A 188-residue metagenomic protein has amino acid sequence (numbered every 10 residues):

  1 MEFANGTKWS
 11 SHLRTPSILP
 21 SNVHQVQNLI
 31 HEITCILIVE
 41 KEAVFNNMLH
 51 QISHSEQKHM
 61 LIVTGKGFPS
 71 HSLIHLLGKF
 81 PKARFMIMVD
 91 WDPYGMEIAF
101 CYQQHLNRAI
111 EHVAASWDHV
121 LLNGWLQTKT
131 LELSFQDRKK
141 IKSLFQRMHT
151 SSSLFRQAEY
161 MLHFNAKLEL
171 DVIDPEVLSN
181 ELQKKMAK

Functional and structural regions predicted by a protein language model:
M1-R84, Y94-K188: Nucleic-acid enzyme cleavage-core boundary/entry regions
